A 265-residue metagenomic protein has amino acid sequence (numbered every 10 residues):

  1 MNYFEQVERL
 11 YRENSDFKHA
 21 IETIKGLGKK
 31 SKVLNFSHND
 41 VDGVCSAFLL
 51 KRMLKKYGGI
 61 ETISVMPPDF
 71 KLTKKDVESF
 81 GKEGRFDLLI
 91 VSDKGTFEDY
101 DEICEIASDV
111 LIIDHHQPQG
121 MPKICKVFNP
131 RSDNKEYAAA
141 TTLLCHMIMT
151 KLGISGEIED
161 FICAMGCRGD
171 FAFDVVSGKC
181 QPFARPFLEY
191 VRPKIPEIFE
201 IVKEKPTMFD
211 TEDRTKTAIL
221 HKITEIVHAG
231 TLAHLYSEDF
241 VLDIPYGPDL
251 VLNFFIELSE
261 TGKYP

Functional and structural regions predicted by a protein language model:
M1-P206, D249-G262: Replace "Mg2+/Mn2+-dependent" with "divalent metal-dependent
D101, S108, D213-P265: Acidic/histidine-rich
K194-E225: A conserved active-site cap/scaffold subdomain adjacent to cofactor or substrate pockets
